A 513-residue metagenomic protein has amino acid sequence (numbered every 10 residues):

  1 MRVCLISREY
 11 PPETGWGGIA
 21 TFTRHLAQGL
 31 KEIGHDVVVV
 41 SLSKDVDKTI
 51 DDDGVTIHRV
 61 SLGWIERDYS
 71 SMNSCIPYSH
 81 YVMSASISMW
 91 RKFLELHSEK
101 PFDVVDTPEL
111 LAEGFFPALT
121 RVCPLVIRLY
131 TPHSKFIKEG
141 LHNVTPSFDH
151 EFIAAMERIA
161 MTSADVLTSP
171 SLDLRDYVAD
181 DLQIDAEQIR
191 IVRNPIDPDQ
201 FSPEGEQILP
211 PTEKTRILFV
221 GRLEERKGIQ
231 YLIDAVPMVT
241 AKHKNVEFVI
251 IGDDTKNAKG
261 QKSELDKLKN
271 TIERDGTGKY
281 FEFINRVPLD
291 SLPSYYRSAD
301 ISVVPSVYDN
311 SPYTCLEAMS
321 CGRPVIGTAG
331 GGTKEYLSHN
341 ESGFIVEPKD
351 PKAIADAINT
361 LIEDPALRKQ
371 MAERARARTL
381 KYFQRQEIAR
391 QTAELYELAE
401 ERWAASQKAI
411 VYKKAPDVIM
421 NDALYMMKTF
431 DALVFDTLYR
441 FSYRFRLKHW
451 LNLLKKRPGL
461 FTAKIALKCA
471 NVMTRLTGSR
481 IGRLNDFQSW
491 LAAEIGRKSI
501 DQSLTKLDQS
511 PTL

Functional and structural regions predicted by a protein language model:
T14, E66-P77, A118-R158, T255-A258: Acceptor-binding helix/loop patch of EC 2.4 sugar-transfer enzymes, predominantly nucleotide-sugar-dependent
S43, D173, P195: Carbohydrate-associated surface elements
M161, R286-V287, S294-A299: Short alpha-helical donor nucleotide-sugar binding micro-motif in glycosyltransferases
K262-R286: Nucleotide-activated donor-binding/catalytic signature segment of Leloir-type glycosyltransferases, i.e., the conserved
V307: Aromatic "clamp/platform" in nucleotide-sugar-dependent glycosyltransferases that forms part of the donor/acceptor
P324-G327: Short hydrophobic beta-strand element within catalytic cores of glycosyltransferases and related nucleotide-activated
H339-N340, F344-P351, T360-P365: Conserved acidic donor-binding segment of nucleotide-sugar-dependent glycosyltransferases
K381, Q386-K464: C-terminal amphipathic helix plus adjacent low-complexity, charged tail appended to glycosyltransferase catalytic
